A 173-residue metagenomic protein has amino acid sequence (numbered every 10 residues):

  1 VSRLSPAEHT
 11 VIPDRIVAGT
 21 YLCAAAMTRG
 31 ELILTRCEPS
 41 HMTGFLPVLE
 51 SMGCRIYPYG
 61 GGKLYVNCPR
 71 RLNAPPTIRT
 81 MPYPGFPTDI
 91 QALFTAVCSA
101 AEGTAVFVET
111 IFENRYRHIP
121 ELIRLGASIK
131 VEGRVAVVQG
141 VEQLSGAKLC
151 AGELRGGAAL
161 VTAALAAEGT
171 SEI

Functional and structural regions predicted by a protein language model:
V1-I173: Short, structured segments at the rim of ligand-binding sites
